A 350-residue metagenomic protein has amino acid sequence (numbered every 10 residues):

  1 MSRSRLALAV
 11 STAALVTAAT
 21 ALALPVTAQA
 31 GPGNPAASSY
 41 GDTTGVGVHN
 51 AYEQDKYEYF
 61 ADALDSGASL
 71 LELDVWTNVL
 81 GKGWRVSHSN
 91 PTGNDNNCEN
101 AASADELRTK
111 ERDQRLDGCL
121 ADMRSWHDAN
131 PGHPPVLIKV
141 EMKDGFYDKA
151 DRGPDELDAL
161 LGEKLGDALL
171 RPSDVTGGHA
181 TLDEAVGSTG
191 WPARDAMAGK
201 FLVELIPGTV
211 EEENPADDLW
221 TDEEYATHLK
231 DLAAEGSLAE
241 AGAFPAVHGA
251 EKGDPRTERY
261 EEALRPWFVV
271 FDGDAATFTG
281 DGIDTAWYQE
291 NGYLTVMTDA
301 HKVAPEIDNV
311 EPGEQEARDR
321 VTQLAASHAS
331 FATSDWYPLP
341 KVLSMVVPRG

Functional and structural regions predicted by a protein language model:
M1-A30: Secretory targeting and sorting signals
G31-G350: Catalytic cores of phosphodiester-bond hydrolases, prominently lipid phosphodiesterases
